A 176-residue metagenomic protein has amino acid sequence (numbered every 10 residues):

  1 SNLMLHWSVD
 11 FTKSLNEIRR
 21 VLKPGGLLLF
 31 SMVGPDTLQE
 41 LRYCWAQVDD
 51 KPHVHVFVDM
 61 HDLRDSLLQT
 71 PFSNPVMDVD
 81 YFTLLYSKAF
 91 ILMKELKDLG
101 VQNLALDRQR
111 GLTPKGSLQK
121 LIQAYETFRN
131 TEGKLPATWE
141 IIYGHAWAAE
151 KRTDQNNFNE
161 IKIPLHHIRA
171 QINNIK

Functional and structural regions predicted by a protein language model:
S1-L5, R20-V21, L41: Conserved short hydrophobic patches within well-ordered secondary structure
S1-T12, M32: A short SAM/SAH-binding and catalytic strip from SAM-dependent methyltransferases
T12-L27: A short glycine-rich, Lys/Arg-flanked "PGG" loop and its adjoining helix->strand segment in the class I
K13-N16, H61, D65, Q123: Short, contiguous clusters of charged residues that form electrostatic/catalytic patches at enzyme active sites, used
G25-I91, E95-K115: Conserved catalytic/acceptor-binding region of the Class I
F90-K176: C-terminal lobe and adjacent flexible extensions of AdoMet/dcAdoMet transferase-like proteins
